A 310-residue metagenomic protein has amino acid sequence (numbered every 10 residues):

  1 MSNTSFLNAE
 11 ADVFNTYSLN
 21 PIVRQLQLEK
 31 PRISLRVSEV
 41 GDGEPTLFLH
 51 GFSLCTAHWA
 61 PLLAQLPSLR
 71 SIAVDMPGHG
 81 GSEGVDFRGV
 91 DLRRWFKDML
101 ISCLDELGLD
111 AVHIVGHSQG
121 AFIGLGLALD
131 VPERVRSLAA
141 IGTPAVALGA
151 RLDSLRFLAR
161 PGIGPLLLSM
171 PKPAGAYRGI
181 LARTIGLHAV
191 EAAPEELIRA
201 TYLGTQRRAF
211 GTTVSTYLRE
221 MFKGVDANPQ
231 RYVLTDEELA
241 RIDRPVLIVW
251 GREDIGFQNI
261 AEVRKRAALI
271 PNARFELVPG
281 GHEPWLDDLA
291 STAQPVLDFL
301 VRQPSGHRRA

Functional and structural regions predicted by a protein language model:
M1-T46, P67-R70, D105, L109-D110 (+1 more regions): Alpha/beta-hydrolase fold catalytic core
R36-E83: Conserved HGGG/HGGXW glycine-rich cap/lid loop of the alpha/beta-hydrolase fold
A73-Q119: Active-site loop/oxyanion-hole signature of alpha/beta-hydrolase fold enzymes
A121-P132, L138: Short glycine-enriched nucleophile-adjacent loop and the immediately C-terminal alpha-helix near the catalytic center
L129, L138-K172: Flexible "cap/lid" loop of the alpha/beta hydrolase fold
K172-L239: Conserved alpha/beta-hydrolase catalytic His-Asp/Glu region
A240-G280: Conserved loop-alpha-helix segment in the C-terminal half of the alpha/beta-hydrolase fold that carries the catalytic
I270-A310: Catalytic active-site module of serine/aspartate enzymes centered on a nucleophile-bearing elbow/loop
